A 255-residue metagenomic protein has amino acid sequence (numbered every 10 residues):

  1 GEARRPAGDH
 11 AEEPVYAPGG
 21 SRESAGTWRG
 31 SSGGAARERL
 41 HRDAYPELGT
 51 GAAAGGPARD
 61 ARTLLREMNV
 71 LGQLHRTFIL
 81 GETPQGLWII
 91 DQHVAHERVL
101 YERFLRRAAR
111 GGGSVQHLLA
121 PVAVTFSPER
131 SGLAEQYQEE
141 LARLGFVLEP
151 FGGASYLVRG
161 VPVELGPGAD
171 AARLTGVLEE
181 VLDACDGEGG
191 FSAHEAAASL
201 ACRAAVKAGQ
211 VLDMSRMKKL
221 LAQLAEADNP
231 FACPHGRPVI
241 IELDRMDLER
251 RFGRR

Functional and structural regions predicted by a protein language model:
G1-R255: Extended, charged low-complexity intrinsically disordered regions
